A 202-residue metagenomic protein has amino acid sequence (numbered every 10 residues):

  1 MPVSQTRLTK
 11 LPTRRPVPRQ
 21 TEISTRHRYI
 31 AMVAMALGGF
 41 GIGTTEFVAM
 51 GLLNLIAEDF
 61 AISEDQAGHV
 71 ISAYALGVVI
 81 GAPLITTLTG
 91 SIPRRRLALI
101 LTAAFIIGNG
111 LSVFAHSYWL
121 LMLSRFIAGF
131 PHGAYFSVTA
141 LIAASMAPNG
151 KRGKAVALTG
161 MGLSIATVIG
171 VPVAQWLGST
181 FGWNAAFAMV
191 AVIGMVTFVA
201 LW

Functional and structural regions predicted by a protein language model:
P2-G38: Cytosolic juxtamembrane N-terminal segment immediately preceding the first transmembrane helix of multi-pass
A34-E64: Extracytoplasmic
F47, A75-P83, T167-V168: Residue-level signature of mid-helix packing/kink "hotspots" within the transmembrane helices of 12-pass Major
L55, P83-T87, W176: Membrane-interface helix termini in secondary transporters
I80-W119: Conserved MFS/SLC helix-loop-helix module at the cytosolic interface between two early adjacent transmembrane helices
G108-V113, A128, A144, L201: MFS-fold secondary transporters
L120, P148-K154, L158-W202: Helix-loop-helix hairpin linking two adjacent transmembrane segments in secondary transporters
S124-L163: Cytoplasmic helix-loop-helix junction between adjacent transmembrane helices in 12-TM secondary transporters
